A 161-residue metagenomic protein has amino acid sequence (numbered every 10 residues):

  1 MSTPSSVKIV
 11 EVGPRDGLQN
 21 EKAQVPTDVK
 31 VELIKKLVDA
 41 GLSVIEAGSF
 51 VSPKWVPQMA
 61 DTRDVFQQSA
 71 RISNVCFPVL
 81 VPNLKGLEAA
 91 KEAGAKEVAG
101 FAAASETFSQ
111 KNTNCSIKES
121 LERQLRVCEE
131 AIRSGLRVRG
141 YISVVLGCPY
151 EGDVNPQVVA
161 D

Functional and structural regions predicted by a protein language model:
S2-P53, Q58-T62, Q68-N74: Conserved N-terminal beta1-alpha1 strand-loop-helix module at the mouth
V10-V12, K96-S105, R139-S143: Non-cysteine beta-strand/loop elements that form the S-adenosyl-L-methionine
V10-V29, V75-L84, S109-I117, V144-Q157: Active-site mouth loops of central-metabolism enzymes
G17, L37, A90, V98 (+1 more regions): Conserved, mostly hydrophobic/aromatic
S43-Q68, A102-C115, V144-E151: Glycine-rich, proline-tolerant flexible connector loops at the mouths of alpha/beta enzymes
W55-V79, K118-R139, D161: Alpha-helix-loop-beta-strand connector modules within alpha/beta enzyme cores
P82-G94: Catalytic cores of alpha/beta
